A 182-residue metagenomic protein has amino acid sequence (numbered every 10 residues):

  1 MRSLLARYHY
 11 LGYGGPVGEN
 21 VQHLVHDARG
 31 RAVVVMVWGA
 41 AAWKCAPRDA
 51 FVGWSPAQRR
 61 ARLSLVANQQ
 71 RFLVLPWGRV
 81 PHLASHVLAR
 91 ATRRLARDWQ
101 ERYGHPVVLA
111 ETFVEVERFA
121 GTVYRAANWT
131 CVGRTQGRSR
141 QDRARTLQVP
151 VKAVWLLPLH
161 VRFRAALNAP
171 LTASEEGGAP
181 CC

Functional and structural regions predicted by a protein language model:
M1-F163, A169: Acyl-donor binding region in acyl/amide transferases
A173-C182: Short, cationic low-complexity segments
